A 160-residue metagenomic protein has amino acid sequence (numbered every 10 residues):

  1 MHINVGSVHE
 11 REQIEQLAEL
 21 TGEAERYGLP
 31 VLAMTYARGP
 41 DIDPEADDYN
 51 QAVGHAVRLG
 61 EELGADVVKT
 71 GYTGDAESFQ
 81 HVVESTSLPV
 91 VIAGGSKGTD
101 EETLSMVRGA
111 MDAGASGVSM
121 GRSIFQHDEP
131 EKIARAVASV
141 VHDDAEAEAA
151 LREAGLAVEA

Functional and structural regions predicted by a protein language model:
M1-V90, G98-S116, M120, S139 (+1 more regions): Alpha/beta enzyme core
S96-K97, I124: Glycine-rich beta-alpha junction loops
T103-L104, D128-V137: Histidine/acidic-residue-rich catalytic or RNA/ligand-binding cores of hydrolases and nuclease-related proteins
R122-D128: A short, acidic, flexible beta-alpha connecting loop/helix-capping segment that sits on the rim of active
A157-A160: C-terminal extensions of enzymes
